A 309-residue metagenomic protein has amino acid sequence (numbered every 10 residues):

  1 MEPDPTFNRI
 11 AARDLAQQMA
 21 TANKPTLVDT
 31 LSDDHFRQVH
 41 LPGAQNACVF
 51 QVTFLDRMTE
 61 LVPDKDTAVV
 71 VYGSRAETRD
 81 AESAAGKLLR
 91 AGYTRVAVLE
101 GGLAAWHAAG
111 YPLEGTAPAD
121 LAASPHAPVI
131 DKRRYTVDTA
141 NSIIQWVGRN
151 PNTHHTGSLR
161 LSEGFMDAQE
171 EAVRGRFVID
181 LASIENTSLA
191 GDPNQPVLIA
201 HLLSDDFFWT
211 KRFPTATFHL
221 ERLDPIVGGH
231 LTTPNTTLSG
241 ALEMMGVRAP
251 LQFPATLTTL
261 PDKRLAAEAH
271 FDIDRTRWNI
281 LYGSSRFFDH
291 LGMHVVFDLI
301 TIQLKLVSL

Functional and structural regions predicted by a protein language model:
M1-Q38, T116: Flexible, polar/low-complexity N-terminal or interdomain linker segments that lie immediately upstream of folded
R9, L27, A44-N46, V96-V98: Conserved beta-strand scaffold positions in the cores of enzyme catalytic domains, especially in NTP/NDP-utilizing
T30-S32, V49, S74-R75: Structural motif
Q45-N46, P63-D64, L113-A117: Short, hinge-like loop/turn segments at secondary-structure boundaries
A47-R57: Glycine-rich, highly charged phosphate/nucleotide-binding loops
M58-A104: Catalytic cysteine-centered active loop of the rhodanese-like fold, especially the PTP/DSP P-loop
A104-L309: Low-complexity, acidic/polar, glycine-enriched regions of mature
